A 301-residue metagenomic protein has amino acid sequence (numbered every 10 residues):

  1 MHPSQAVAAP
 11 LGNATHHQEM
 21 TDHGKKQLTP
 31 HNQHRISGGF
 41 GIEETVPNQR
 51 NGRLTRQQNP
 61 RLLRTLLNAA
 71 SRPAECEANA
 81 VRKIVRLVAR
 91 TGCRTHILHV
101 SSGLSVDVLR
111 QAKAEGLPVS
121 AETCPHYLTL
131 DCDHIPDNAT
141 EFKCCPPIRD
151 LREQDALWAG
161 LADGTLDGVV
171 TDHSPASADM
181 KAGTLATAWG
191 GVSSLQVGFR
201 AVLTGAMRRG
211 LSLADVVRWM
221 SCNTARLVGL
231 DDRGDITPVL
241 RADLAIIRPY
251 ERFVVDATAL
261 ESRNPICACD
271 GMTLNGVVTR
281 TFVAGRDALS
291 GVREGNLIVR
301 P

Functional and structural regions predicted by a protein language model:
M1, R35, G39-G41, P47-V169: Histidine/acidic residue-rich metal-binding segments in metalloenzymes
M1-G24, L28-H31, I36-L54: Short, strongly patterned local motifs
A6, T45, D215, L297-I298: Detector for intrinsically disordered, low-structure N-terminal pre-sequences
R64-K83, L87-R94, E141, G160-V169 (+1 more regions): His/Asp/Glu-enriched, well-ordered alpha-helical/loop segment that forms or immediately abuts the divalent-metal
S102, H126, S174-A176, E251-R252 (+1 more regions): Short, glycine-/Ser/Thr-/acidic-enriched flexible segments
V106, T129, S177-D179, V254-V255 (+1 more regions): Glycine/Thr-rich phosphate-binding loops of Rossmann-like dinucleotide-binding domains
T123, T171, S221, T279-T281: Ser/Thr-centric signal marking residues that sit in or immediately flank functional binding/regulatory motifs
T184-T187, P238-V299: C-terminal cap of metal-dependent C-N hydrolases
